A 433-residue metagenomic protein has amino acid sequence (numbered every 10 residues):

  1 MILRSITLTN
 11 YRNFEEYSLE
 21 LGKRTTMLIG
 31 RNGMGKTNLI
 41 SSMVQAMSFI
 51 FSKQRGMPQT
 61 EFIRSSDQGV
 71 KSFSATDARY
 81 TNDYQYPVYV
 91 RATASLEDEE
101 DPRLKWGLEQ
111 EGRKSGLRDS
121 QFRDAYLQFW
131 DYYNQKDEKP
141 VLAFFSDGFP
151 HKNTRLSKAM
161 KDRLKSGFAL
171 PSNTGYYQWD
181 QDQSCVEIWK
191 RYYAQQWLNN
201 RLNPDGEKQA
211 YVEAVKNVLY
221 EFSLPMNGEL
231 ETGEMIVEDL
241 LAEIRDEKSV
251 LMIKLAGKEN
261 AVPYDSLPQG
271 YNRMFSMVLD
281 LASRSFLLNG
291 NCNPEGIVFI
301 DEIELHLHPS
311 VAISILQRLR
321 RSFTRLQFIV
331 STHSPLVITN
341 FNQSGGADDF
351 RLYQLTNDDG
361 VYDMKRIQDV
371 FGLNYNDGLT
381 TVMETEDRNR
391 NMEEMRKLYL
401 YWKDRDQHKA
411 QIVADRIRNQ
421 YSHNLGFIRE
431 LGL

Functional and structural regions predicted by a protein language model:
M1-M57, V250-R390: Switch/communication elements of ASCE P-loop NTPase nucleotide-binding domains
M1-W189, A210, Y399, G426-L433: P-loop NTPase switch/coupling surface
G22, N134-D137, I367-L433: Acidic, Mg2+-coordinating catalytic modules of nucleic-acid enzymes
D67-S74, I297-S310, Y401-D406: Short, mixed-charge aromatic SLiMs
Y80-Y86, A242-E247, T356-D358: Short, ordered beta-strand-loop transition motifs
P140, I236-L240, P294-I297, F350: Residue-level recognition of the N-termini of beta-strands and the immediately preceding loop/turn
A143-S146, L230-T232, D239-E243, V330 (+1 more regions): A structural signal for short, well-ordered beta-strand segments and their strand-loop junctions that often border
G175-C292: Extended helical coiled-coil dimerization/tether regions that scaffold and oligomerize large DNA-maintenance assemblies
